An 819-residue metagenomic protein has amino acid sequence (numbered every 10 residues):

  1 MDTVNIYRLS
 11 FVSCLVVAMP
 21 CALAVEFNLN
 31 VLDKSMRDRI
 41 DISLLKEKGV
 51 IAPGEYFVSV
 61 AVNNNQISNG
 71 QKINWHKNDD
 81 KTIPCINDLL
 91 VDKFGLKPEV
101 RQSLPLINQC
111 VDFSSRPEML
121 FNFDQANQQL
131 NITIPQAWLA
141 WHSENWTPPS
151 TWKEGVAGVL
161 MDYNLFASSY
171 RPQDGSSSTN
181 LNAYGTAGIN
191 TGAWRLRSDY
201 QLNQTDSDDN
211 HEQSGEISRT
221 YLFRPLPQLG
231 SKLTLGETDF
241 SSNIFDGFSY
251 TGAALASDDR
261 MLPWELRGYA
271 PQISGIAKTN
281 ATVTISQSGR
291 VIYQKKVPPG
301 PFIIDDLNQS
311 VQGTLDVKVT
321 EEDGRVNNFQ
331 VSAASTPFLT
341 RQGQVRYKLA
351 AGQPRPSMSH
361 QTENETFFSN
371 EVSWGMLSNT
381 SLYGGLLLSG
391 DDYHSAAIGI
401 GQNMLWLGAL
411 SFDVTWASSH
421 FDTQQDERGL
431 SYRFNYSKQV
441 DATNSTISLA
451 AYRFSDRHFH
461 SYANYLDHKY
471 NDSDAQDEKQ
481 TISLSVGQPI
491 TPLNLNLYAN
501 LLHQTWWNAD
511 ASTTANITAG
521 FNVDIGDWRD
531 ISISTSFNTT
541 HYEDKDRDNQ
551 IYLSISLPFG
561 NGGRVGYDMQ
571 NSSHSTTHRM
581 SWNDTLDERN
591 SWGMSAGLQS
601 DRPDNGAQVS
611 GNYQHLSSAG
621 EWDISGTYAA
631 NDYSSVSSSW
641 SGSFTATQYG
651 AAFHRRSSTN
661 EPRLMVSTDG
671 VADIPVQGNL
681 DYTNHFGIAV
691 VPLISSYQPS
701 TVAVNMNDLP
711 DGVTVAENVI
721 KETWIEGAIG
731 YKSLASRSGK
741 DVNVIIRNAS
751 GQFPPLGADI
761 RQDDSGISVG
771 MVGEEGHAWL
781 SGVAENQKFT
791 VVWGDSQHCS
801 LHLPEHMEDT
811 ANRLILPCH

Functional and structural regions predicted by a protein language model:
V4-I6, F11-A18, L23-R267, H574-T645 (+1 more regions): Post-signal-peptide, soluble extracytosolic/periplasmic N-terminal scaffold domains of envelope/secretory systems
A52-N74, A281, G670-L680, S750-D764: Short, ordered, surface-exposed loop/turn motifs in non-cytosolic proteins
V60, I273-G275, L664-T668, K740-A749: A short, amphipathic beta-strand motif
Q71-K72, L680-A689, S765-H777: Short, acidic Ser/Thr/Gly-rich low-complexity loop/linker segments typical of extracellular and cell-surface proteins
N78-I86, L307-Q312, I688-T714, I725-E726 (+2 more regions): Short Pro-Gly-centered beta-turn/loop motif in secreted/extracellular proteins
I86, W152-D208, V345-S418, D441 (+3 more regions): Conserved, compact domain cores that house catalytic/ligand-binding motifs in diverse enzymes and effector modules
W138, A167-R171, A193, L202-D206 (+18 more regions): Transmembrane beta-strands of outer-membrane beta-barrel pores
W152, L181-G192, S214-P227, N364-S378 (+12 more regions): Feature captures outer-membrane beta-barrel proteins of Gram-negative bacteria and organelles
